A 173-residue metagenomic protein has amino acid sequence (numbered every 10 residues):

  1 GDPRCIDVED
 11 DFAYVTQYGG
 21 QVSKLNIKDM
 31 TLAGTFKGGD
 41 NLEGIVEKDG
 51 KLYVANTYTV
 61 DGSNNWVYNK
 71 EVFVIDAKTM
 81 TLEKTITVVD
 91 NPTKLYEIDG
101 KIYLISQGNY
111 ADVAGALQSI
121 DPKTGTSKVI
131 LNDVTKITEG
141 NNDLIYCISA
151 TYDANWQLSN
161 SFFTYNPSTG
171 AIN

Functional and structural regions predicted by a protein language model:
G1-N173: Predominantly soluble domains enriched in secretory-pathway, periplasmic, or organellar proteins
